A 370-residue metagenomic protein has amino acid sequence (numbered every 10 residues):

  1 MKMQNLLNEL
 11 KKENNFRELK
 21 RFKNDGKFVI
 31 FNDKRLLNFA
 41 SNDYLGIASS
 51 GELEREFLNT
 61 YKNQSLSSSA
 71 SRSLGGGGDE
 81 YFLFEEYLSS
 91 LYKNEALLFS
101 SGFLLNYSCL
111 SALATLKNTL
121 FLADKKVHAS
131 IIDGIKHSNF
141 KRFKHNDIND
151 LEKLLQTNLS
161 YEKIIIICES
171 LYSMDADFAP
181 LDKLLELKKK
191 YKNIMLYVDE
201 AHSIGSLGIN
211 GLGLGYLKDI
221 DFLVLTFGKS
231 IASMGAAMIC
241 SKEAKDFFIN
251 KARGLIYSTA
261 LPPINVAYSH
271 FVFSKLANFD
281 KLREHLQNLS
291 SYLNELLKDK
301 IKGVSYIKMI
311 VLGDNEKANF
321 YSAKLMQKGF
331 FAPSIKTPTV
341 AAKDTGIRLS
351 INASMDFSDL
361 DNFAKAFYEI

Functional and structural regions predicted by a protein language model:
K2-N5, E9-L66, E162, I194: N-terminal "arm"/small-domain region of PLP-dependent enzymes with the aminotransferase-like
S50-G51, R55-N59, N63, E86 (+4 more regions): PLP-dependent enzyme catalytic core of the Aspartate aminotransferase-like
R55-G102, S290: Conserved N-terminal alpha-helix of the aminotransferase class I/II PLP-enzyme fold
C109-A129, E152: Conserved PLP-anchoring active-site segment centered on the Schiff-base-forming lysine
H145-V198: Active-site phosphate-binding strand-loop segment of PLP-dependent enzymes
Y216-F247: Active-site PLP attachment segment
A260-F279, H285, L289, N294: Structural motif of enzymes handling amino- and sulfur-group chemistry
E284-G329, T339, I351-A353: Conserved PLP-binding catalytic core of the aspartate aminotransferase-like
